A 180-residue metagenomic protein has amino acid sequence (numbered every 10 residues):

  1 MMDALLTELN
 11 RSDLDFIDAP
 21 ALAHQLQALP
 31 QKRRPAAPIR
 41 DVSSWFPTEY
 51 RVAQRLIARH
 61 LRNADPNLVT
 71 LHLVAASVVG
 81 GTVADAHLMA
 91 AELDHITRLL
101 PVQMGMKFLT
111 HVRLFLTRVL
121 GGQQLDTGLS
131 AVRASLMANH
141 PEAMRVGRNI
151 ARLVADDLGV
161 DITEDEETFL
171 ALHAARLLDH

Functional and structural regions predicted by a protein language model:
M1-H180: A cross-family "folded-core" feature that marks the main globular domain of proteins
